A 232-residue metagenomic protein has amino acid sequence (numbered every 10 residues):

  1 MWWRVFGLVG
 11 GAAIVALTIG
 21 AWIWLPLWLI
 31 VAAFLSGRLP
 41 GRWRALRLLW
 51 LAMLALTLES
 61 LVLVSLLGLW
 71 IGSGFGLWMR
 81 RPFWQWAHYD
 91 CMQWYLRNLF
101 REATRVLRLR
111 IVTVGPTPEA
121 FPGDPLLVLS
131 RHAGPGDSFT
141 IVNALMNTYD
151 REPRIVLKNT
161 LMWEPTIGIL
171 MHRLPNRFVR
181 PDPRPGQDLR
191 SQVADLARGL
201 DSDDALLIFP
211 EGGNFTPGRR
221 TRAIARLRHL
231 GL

Functional and structural regions predicted by a protein language model:
M1-L126, T140: Membrane-anchoring hydrophobic helices of lipid-metabolizing enzymes
Y89-L232: Soluble catalytic domains of membrane acyltransferases
